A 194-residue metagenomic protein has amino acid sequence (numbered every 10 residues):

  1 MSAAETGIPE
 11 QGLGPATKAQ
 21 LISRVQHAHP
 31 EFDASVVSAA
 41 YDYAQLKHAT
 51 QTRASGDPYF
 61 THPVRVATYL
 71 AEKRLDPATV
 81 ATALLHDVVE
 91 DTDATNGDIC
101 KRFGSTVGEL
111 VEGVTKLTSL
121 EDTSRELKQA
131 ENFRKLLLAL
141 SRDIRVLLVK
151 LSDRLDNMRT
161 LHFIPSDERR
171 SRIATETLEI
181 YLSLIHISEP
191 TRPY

Functional and structural regions predicted by a protein language model:
M1-R192: Active-site helical microenvironments for divalent-metal-assisted chemistry
